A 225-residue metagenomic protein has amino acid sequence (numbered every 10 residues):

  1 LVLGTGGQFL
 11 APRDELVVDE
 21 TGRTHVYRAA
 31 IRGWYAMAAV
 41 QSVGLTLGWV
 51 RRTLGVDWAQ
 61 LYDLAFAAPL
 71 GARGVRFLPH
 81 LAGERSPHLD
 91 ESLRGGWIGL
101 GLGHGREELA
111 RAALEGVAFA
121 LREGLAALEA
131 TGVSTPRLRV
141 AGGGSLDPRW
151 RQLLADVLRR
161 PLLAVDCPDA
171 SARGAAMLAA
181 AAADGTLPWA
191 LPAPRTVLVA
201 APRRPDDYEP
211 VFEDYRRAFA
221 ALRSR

Functional and structural regions predicted by a protein language model:
L1-A141, L146-R225: Active-site core segments that coordinate phosphate-bearing ligands/cofactors across diverse enzyme families
